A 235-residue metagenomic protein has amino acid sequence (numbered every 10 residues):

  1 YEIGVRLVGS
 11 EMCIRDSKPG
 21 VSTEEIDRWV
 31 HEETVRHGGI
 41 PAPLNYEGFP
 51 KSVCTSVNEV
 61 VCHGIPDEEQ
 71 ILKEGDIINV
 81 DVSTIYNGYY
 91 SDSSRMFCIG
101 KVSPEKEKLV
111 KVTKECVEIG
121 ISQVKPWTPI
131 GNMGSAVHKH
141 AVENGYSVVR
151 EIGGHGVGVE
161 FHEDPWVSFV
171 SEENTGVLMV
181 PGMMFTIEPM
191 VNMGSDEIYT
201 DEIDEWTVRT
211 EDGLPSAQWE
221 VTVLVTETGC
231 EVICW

Functional and structural regions predicted by a protein language model:
Y1-G9, C13-I14: Single conserved hydrophobic/aromatic residue that forms the stacking wall/gate of nucleotide- or nucleobase-binding
R6, S17-G20, L72, V124-K125 (+2 more regions): Hydrophobic beta-strand core residues of beta-sandwich domains
E11, R15-N45, Q123-V148: Extended boundary segments
E11, R36, G88-M96: Active-site microenvironments in enzyme catalytic cores
G48-S52, G154: Short Gly/Ser/Thr- and Asp/Glu-enriched loop/turn motifs at secondary-structure junctions
V57-Y89, D164-W219, T226: Acidic/histidine-enriched ion/cofactor-binding microenvironments in catalytic or ligand-binding pockets
I85-S91, C98, V102-L178, M184-D196: Conserved, well-structured core segments that form or line functional sites
T222-W235: Short, basic/aromatic-enriched C-terminal tail that caps enzymatic domains
